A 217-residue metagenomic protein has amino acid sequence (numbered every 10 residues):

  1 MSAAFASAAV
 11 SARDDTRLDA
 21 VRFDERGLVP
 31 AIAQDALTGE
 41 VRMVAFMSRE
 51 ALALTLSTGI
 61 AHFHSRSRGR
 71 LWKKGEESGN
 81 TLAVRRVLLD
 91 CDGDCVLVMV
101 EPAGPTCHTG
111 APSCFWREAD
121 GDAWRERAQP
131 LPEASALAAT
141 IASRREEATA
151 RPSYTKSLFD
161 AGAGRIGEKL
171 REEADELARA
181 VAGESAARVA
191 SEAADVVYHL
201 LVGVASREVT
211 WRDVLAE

Functional and structural regions predicted by a protein language model:
S2-A193, V197-E217: Flexible "arm" and connector segments at domain edges
